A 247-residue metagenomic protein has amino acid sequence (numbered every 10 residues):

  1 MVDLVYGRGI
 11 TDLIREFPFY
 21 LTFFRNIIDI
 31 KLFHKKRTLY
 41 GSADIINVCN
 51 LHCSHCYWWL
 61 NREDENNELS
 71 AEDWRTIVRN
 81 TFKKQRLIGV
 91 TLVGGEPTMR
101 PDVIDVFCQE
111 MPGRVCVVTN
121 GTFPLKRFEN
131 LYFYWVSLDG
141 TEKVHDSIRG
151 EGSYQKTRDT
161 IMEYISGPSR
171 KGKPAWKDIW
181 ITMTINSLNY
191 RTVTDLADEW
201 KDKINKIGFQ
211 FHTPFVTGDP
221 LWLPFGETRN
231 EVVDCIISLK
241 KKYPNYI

Functional and structural regions predicted by a protein language model:
M1-L4, D12, D64, Y132-D139 (+1 more regions): Radical SAM enzyme [4Fe-4S]-AdoMet core and its adjacent flexible, acidic and glycine-rich loops/tails across
V2-R127: Conserved alpha-helical substructure of the radical SAM core
